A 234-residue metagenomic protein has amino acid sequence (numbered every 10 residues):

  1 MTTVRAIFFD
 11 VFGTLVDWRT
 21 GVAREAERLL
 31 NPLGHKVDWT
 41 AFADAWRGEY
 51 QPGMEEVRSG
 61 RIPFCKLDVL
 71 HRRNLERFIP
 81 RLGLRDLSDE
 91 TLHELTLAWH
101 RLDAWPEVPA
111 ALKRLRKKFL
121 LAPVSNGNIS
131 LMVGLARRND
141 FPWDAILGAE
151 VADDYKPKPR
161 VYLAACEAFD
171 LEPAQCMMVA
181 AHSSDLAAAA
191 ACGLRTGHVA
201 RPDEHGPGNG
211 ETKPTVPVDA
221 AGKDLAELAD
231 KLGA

Functional and structural regions predicted by a protein language model:
M1-I7, K113, V124-A234: Asp-based, Mg2+/Mn2+-dependent phosphohydrolase catalytic module
T2-P106: N-terminal helical cap/lid subdomain that shapes the substrate entry/recognition surface in HAD-like hydrolases
R19-T20, P109, K158-P159: Conserved strand-to-helix beginnings and helix N-cap segments that scaffold or border functional pockets
L29-L33, R81, K118, R138 (+1 more regions): Alpha-helical structural context
E49, K117-K118, A149: Structured helix-beta-strand junction loops
E107-K118: Catalytic-core regions built around general acid/base machinery
K118-F119, G193: Glycine-centered short loops/turns at secondary-structure junctions
